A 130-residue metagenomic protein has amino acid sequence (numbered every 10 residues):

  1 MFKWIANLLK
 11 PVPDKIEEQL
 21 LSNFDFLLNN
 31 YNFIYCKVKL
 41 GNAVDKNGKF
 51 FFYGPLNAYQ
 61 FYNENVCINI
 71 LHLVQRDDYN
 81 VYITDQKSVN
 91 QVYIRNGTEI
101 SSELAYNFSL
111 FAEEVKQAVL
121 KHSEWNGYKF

Functional and structural regions predicted by a protein language model:
F2-F26, Y31-F130: Intrinsically disordered, low-complexity regulatory regions enriched in serine/threonine/proline and acidic residues
